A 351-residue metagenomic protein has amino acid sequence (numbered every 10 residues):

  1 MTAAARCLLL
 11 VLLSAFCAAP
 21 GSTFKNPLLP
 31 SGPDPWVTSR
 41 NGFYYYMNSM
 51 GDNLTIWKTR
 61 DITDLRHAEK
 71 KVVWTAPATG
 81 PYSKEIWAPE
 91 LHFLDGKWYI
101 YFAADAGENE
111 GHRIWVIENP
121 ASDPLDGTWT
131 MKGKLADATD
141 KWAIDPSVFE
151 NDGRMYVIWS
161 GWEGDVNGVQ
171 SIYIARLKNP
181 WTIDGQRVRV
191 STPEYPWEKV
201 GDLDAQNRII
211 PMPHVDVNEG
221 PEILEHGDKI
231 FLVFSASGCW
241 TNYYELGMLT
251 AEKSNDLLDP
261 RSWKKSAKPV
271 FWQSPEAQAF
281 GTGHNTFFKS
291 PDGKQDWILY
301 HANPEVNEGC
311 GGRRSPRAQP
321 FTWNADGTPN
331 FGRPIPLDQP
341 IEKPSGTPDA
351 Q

Functional and structural regions predicted by a protein language model:
M1-R6: Positively charged n-region of N-terminal signal peptides that target proteins for export
C7-A15: Bacterial N-terminal signal peptides
A19-Q351: Carbohydrate-active catalytic/glycan-binding domains of CAZyme proteins, especially the secreted or lumenal ectodomains
